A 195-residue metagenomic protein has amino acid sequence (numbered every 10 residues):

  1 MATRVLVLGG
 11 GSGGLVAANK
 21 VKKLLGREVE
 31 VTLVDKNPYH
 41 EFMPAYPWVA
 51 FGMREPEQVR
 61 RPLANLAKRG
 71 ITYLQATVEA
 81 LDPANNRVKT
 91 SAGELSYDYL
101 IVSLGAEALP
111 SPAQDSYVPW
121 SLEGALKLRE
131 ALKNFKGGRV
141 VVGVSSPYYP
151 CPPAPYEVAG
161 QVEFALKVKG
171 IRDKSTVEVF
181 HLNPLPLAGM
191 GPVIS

Functional and structural regions predicted by a protein language model:
M1-R4, R69-E157, Q161-G170: FAD-binding core/adjacent interface of flavoenzyme oxidoreductases
A2-I71, S146-G191: Beta1-alpha1 glycine-rich phosphate/pyrophosphate-binding loop at the start of Rossmann-like nucleotide-binding domains
I194: Flavin-binding catalytic cores
